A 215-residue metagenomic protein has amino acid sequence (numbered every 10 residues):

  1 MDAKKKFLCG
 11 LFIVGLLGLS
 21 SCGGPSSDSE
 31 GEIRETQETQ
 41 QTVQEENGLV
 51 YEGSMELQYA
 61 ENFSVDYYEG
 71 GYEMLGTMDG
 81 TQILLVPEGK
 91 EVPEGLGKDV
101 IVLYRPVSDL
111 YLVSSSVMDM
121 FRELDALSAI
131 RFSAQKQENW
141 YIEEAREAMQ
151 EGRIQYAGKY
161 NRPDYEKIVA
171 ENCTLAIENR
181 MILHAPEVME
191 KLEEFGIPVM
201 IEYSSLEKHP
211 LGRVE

Functional and structural regions predicted by a protein language model:
M1-S20: Sec-dependent bacterial lipoprotein signal peptides
C22-M118: Bacterial Sec-exported substrate-binding components of ABC uptake systems
E73-V169, L175-I182, I197: A short, structured surface patch at a secondary-structure boundary
A185-E215: Charged, glycine-enriched surface loops/patches that mediate electrostatic binding to polyanionic ligands
